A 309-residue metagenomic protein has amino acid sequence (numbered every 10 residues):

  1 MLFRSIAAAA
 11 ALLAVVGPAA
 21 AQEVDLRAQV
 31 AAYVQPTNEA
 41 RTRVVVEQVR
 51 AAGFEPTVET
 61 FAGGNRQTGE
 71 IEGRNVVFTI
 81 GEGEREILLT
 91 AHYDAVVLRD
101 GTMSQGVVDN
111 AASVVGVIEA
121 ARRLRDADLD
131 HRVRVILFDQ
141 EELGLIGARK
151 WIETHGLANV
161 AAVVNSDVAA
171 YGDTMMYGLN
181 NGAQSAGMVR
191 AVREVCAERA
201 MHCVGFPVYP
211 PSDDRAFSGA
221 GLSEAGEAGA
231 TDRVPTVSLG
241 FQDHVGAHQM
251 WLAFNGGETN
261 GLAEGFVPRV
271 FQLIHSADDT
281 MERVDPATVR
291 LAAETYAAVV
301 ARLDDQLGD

Functional and structural regions predicted by a protein language model:
I6-V16: Bacterial N-terminal signal peptides
G17-A21: Sec/Tat signal peptide C-region and signal peptidase I cleavage site
V24-G81: A non-catalytic alpha/beta surface segment that caps or lines the substrate-entry region of metallo-dependent hydrolase
D25, A52, R66-R132, I136: Catalytic-core environment of secreted peptidases
Q29-E39, G63-T68, G101-N110, L137-F138 (+3 more regions): Second-shell loop/turn segments in exported
S104-A191, D213-A216: Acidic/histidine-rich catalytic neighborhood of metal-dependent amide-processing enzymes
T174-D309: Active-site-adjacent substrate-binding region of metalloamidase/peptidase-like peptide-processing proteins
